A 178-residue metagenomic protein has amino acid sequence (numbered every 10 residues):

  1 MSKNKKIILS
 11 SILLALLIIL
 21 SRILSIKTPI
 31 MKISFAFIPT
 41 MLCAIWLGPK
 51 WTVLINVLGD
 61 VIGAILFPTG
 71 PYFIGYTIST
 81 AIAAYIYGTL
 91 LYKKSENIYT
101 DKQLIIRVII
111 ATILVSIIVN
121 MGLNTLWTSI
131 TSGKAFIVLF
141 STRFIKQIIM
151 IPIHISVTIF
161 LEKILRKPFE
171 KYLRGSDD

Functional and structural regions predicted by a protein language model:
M1-D178: Loop-helix junctions at membrane interfaces
